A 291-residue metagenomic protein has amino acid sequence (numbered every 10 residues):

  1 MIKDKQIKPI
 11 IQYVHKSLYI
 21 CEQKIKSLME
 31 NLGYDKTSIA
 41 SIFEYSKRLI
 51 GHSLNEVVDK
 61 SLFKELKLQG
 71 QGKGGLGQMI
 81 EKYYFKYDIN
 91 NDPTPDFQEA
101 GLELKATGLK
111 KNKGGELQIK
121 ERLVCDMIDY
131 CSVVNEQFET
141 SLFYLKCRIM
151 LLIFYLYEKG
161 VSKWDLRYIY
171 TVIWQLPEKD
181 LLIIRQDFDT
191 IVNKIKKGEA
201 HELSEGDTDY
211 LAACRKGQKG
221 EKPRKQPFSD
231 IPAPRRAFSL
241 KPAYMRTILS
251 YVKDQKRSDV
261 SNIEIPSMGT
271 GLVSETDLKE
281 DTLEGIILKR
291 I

Functional and structural regions predicted by a protein language model:
I2-F97, E103-I291: Nucleic-acid endonuclease domains
